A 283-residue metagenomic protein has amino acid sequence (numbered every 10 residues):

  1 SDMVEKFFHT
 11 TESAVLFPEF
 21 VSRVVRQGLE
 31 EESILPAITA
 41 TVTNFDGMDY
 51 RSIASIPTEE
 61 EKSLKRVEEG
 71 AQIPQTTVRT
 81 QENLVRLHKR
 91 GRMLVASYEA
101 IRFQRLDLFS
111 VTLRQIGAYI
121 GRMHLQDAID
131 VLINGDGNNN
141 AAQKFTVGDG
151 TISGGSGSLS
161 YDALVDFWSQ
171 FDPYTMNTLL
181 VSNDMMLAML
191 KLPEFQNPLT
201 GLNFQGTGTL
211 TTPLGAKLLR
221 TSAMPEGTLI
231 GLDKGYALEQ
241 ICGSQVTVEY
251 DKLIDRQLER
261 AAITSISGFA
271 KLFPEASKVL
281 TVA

Functional and structural regions predicted by a protein language model:
S1-L16, S222, K234, Q240-G243: Terminal, non-catalytic protein-protein interaction segments that mediate quaternary/complex assembly
E5-R90: Assembly/oligomerization interface modules of large self-assembling protein complexes
L64-K65, V95, Q104-R105, A188-L190 (+1 more regions): Short helix/loop capping segments that flank catalytic or ligand/cofactor-binding pockets
T80, A163-F167, Q245-V248: Glycine-rich, charged/polar anion/phosphate-binding loops that engage phosphate groups from diverse ligands
G91-Q170, V282-A283: Alpha-helical scaffold segments that mediate packing/assembly in large oligomeric complexes
G137-L210: Extended, solvent-exposed, turn-rich assembly/linker loops in the middle of proteins
L192-A283: Sequence/fold signature of self-assembling virion shell proteins
